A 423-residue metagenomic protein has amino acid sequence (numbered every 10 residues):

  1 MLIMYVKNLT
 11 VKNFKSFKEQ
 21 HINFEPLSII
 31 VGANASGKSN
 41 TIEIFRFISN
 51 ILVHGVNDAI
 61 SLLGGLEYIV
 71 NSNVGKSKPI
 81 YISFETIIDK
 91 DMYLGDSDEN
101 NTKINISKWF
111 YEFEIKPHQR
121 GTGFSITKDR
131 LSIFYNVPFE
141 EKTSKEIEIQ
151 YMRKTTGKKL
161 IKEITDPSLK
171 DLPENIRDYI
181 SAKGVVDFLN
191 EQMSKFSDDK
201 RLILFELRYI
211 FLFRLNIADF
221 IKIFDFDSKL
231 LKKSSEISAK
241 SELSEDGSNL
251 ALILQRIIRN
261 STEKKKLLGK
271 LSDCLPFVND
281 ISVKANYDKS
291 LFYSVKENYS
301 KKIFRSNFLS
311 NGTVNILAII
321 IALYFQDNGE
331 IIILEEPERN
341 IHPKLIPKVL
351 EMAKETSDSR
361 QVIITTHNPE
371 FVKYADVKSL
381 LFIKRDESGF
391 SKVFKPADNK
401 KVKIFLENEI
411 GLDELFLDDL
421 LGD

Functional and structural regions predicted by a protein language model:
M1-K18: N-terminal pre-Walker A segment at the start of P-loop NTPase domains
M1-Y5, S72, L350-D423: C-terminal lobe/lid and adjacent interdomain/linker elements of RecA-like ASCE P-loop ATPase modules
E19-E25, Y324-D327: Phosphate-binding P-loop
P26-L63, I316-I320, N368: Phosphate-binding glycine-rich loops of NTP-binding sites
E43-G123: Conserved P-loop NTP-binding catalytic core
N100-K266: Electropositive, glycine-dotted interaction segments that contact anionic polymers or phosphate-rich ligands
E245, G269-S272, P276, D280-Y324 (+2 more regions): Conserved ABC ATPase signature
H342-P343, P347, Y374: Conserved D-loop-proximal element of ABC-family nucleotide-binding domains
